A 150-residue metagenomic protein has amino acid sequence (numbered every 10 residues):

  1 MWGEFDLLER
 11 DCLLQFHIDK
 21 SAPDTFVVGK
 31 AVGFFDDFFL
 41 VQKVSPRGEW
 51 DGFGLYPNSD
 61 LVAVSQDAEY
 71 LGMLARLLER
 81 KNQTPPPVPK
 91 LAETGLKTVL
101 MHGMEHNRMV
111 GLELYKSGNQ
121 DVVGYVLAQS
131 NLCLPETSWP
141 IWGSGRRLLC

Functional and structural regions predicted by a protein language model:
M1-F26, V44-N119, W139-C150: Short glycine-rich, low-complexity segments
T25-G33, D121-Q129: Short beta-strand-centered aromatic/proline hotspots
K30, L40, P57-D60, Y125: Residues located in well-ordered beta-strands
K30-D37, Q42-R47: N-terminal beta-strand/beta-hairpin edge segment
F34-F39, Q66-E69, A128-L134: Short, conserved beta-turn/loop elements at beta-strand boundaries and strand-helix junctions
